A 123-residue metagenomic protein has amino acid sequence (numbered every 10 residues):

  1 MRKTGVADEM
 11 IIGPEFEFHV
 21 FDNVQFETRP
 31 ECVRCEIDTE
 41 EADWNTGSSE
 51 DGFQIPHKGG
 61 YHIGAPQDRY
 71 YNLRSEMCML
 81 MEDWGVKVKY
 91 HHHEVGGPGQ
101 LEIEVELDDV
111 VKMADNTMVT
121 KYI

Functional and structural regions predicted by a protein language model:
M1-I123: Glycine-rich, acidic/polar active-site loops that bind/position phosphate-bearing ligands
